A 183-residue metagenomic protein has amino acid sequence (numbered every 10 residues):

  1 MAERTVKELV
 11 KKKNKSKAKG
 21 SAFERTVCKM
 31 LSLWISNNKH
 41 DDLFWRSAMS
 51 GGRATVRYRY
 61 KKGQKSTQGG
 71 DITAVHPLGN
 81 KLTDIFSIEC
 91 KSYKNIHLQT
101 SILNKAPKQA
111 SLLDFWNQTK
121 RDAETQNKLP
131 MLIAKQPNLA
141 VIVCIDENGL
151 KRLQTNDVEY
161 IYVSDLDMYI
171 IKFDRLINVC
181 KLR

Functional and structural regions predicted by a protein language model:
A2-R183: Catalytic phosphate/metal-binding cores of nucleic-acid and nucleotide-processing enzymes, i.e., regions that mediate
